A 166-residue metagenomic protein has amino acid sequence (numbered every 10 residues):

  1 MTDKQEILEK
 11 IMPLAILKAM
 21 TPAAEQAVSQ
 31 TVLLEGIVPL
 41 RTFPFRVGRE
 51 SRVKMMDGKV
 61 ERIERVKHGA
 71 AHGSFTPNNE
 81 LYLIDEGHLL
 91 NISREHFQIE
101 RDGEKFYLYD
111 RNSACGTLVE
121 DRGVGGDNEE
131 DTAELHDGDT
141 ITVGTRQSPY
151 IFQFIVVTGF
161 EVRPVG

Functional and structural regions predicted by a protein language model:
M1-H88, D139-T140, T145, P149-G166: Intrinsically disordered, low-complexity acidic Ser/Thr-rich regulatory segments
I37, H96-Q98: Short, surface-exposed charged micro-motifs
V47, Q98-Y107, N112-A114, L118-G166: C-terminal boundary/linker segments immediately following FHA domains
L89-R94: Short coil-to-beta-strand transition motifs
